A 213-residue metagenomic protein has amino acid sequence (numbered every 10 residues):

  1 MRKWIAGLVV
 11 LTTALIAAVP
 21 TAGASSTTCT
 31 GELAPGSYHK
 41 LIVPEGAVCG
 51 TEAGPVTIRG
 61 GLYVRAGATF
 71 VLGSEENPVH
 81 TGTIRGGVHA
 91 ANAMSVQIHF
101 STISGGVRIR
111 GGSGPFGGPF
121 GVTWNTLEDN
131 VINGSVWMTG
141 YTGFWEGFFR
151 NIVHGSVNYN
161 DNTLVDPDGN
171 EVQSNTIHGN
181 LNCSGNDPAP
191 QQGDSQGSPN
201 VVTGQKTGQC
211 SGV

Functional and structural regions predicted by a protein language model:
R2-G31: C-terminal region of N-terminal signal peptides and the immediate post-cleavage residues of exported proteins
T13, N200-S211: A recurrent domain-boundary module in secreted/ectodomain proteins
S25-V71, G212-V213: N-terminal segments that cap or nucleate solenoid repeat domains
G31-G36, F70, G82, V96 (+2 more regions): Lectin-type carbohydrate-recognition ectodomains
P44, R59, R65, G73 (+17 more regions): Feature marks extracellular polysaccharide-active and adherence modules
T69-V79, R108-T126, G143, G147 (+3 more regions): Acidic/polar low-complexity surface segments
